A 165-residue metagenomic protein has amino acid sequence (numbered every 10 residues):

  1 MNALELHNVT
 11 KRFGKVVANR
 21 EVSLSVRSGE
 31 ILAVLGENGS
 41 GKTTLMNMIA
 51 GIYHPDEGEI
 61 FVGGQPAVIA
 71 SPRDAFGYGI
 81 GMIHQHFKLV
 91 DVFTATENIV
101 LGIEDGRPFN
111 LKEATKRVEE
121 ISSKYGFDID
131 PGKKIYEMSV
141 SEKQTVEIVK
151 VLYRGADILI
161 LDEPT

Functional and structural regions predicted by a protein language model:
M1-T165: Glycine-rich phosphate-binding loops of nucleotide-dependent enzymes
